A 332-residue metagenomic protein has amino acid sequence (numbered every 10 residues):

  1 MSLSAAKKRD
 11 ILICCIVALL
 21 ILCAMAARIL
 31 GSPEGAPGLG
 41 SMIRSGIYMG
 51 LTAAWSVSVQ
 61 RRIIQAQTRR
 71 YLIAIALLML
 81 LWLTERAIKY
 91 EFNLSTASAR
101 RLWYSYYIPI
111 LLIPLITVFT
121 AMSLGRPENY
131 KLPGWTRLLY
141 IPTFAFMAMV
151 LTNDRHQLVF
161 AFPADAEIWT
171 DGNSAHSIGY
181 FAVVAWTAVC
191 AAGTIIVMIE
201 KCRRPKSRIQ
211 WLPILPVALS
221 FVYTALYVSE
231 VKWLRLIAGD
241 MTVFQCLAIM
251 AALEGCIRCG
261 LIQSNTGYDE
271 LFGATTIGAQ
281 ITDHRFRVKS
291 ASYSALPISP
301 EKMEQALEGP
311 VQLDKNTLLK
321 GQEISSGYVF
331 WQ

Functional and structural regions predicted by a protein language model:
S2-C15, L22-C23, L30-P37, I199-D269: Interfacial "cap-and-anchor" motif at the non-cytosolic start of specific transmembrane alpha-helices
L3-A18, G125-N153, Q210-L215: The cytoplasmic-loop to transmembrane-helix boundary for the fourth helix
R9-M25, Y48-T52, I73-W82, Y140-A145 (+1 more regions): Alpha-helical transmembrane segments
L12-C15, G31-Y48, F146-V197, V231-A238: Extracellular-loop-to-transmembrane junctions of the mid-late helices
A36-G50, I64-V150, F181-A185, D240-F244: Individual alpha-helical transmembrane segments in multi-pass integral membrane proteins
V59-T84, T136-L139, A175-S229: Alpha-helical transmembrane segments of multi-pass integral membrane proteins
C256-A295: Sensory modules in modular signal-transduction proteins
G309-Q332: PAS-family sensory/regulatory modules and their coupling/dimerization elements
